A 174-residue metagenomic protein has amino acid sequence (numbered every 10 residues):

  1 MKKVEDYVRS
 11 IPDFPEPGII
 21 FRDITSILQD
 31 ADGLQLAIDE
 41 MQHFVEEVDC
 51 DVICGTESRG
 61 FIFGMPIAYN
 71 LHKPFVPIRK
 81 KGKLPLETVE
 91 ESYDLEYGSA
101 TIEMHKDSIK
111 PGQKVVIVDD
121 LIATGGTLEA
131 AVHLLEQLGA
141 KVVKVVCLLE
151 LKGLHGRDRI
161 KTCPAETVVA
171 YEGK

Functional and structural regions predicted by a protein language model:
M1-C50: Active-site-facing substrate-recognition patch
D6, E129-K174: PRPP-dependent phosphoribosyltransferase catalytic core
G18, I53, F75, V145: Residue-level signature of catalytic and energy-coupling elements of molecular machines, predominantly ATP/GTP-dependent
D49-E57: Short glycine-rich phosphate-binding loop at a beta-alpha junction
D51, Q113, V143: Conserved acidic residues
I62-L71, V132: Short Gly/Thr/Asp-enriched flexible loops that form oxyanion-binding sites at enzyme active sites
P74-V116: Short, glycine/charge-rich flexible loops or terminal/linker lids adjacent to PRPP-binding catalytic cores
D120, G125: Conserved G/P- and acidic residue-centered "switch" motifs that form tight phosphate/ATP-binding loops in soluble
